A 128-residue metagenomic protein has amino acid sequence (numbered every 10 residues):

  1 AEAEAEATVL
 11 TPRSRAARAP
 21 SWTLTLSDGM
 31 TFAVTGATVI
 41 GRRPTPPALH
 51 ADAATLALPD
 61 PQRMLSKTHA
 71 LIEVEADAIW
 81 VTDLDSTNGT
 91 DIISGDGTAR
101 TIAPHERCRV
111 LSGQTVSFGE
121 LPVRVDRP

Functional and structural regions predicted by a protein language model:
A1-R63, R124-R127: Intrinsically disordered, low-complexity acidic Ser/Thr-rich regulatory segments
A16-W22, S66, S86-T87, V110-S112: A short, compositionally biased
T25, A33, L71-E73, S117: Well-ordered beta-strand positions
A37, S86, R107: ATP/adenylate-binding site constellation spanning eukaryotic-like Ser/Thr protein kinases, ABC-transporter
I40, H69-I72, A78-T82, N88-I92 (+1 more regions): Short hydrophobic/aromatic patches on the structural cores and recognition surfaces of FHA
R42, D83, E120: Flexible glycine-/small-residue-rich
V74, I93-P128: C-terminal boundary/linker segments immediately following FHA domains
